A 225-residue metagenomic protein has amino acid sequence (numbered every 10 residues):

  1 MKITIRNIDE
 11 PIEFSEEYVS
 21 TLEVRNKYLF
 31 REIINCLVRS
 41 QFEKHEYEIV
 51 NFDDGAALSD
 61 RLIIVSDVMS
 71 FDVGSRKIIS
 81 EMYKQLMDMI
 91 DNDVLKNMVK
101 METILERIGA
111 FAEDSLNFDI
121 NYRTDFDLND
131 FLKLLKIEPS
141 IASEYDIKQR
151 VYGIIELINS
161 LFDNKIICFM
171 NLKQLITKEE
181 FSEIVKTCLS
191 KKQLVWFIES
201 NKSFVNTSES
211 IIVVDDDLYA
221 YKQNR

Functional and structural regions predicted by a protein language model:
M1-K84, E179: Glycine-rich P-loop/Walker A and Walker A-like loops and their local beta1-loop-alpha1 context in P-loop NTPases
I12-F14, I158-L161, T187-K191: Conserved catalytic network of the ASCE P-loop NTPase/AAA+ motor domain
K27-L29, S140-Y145, N171-T177, S203: Short acidic, S/G/P-rich loop/turn micro-motifs used as interaction or catalytic elements
D93-K100, I104-I108: Long, charge-rich alpha-helical interaction segments
L105-D146: Conserved P-loop NTPase mechanochemical-coupling segment
I147-D163: GG-anchored amphipathic helix commonly corresponding to the ABC/SMC/Rad50 NBD signature/C-loop
N159-T177: Conserved P-loop NTPase "ATPase switch" module shared by AAA+ and STAND
K178-R225: Alpha-helical oligomerization segments
